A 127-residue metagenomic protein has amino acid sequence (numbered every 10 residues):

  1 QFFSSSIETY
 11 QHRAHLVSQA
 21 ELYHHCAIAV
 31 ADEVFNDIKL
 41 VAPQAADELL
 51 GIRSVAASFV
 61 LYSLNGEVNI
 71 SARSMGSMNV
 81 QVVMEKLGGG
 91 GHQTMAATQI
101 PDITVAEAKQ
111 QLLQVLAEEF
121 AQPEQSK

Functional and structural regions predicted by a protein language model:
Q1-K127: Hydrophobic helix-and-loop "lid/oligomerization" segment in the mid-to-C-terminal part of catalytic domains
